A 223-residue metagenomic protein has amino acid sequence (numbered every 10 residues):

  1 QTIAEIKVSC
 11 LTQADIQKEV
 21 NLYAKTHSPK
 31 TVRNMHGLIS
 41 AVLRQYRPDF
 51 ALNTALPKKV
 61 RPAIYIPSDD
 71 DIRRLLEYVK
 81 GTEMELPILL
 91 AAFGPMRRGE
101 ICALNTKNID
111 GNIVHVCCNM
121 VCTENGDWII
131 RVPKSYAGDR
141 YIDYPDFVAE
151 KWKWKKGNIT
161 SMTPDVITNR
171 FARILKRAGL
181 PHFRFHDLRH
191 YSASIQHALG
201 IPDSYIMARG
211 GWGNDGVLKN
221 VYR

Functional and structural regions predicted by a protein language model:
I6-A55, R97-G99: N-terminal DNA-binding recognition helix of tyrosine site-specific recombinases/integrases
V8-L11, P164, P181-G200: Short basic/aromatic active-site micro-motif
C10-Q13, E77, A103, G111 (+3 more regions): Phosphate-coordinating loops and pocket residues in cytosolic domains that bind phosphorylated ligands
P29, R33-M35, D49-L104, R189: Basic, Lys/Arg- and aromatic-enriched nucleic-acid-binding interface segment
V42, N119, D143-P181, S192: Active-site/catalytic core of tyrosine-dependent DNA strand-transfer enzymes
I66, M120, G210-R223: Catalytic-site neighborhood detector that most strongly recognizes the C-terminal catalytic loop/helix of tyrosine
I66-D71, A103-K151: Conserved tyrosine-mediated DNA breakage-rejoining catalytic core shared by Y-recombinases
E100-C102, F183-R184, A193, G200-W212: Active-site-proximal segment of tyrosine recombinases
